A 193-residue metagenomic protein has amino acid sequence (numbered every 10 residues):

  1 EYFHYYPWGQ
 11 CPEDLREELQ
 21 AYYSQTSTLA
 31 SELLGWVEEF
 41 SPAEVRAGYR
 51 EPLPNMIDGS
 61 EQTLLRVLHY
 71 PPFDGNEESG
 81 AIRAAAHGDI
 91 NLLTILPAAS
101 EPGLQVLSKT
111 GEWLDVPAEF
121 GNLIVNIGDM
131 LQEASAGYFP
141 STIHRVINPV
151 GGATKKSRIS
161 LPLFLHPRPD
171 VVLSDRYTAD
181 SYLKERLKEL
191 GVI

Functional and structural regions predicted by a protein language model:
E1-I193: Peripheral, non-catalytic segments flanking oxidoreductase cores
